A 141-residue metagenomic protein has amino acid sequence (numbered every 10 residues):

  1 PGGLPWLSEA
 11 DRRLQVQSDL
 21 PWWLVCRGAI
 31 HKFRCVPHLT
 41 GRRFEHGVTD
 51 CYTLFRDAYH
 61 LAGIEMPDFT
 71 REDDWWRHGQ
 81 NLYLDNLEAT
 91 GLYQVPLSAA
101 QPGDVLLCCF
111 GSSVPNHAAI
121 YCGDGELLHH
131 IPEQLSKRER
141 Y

Functional and structural regions predicted by a protein language model:
P1-A10: Short HxH-centered metal-ligating active-site micro-motif
G2-G3, V25-G28, C108-V114: Short, flexible beta-strand-to-coil junctions
E9-D11, E72-S136: ...with weaker cross-activation on analogous glycine-rich loops/strands in unrelated enzymes
R13-P37: Divalent-metal-activated hydrolytic enzyme cores
L39-G47, Q94: Short helix-to-loop capping/linker segments positioned immediately adjacent to catalytic or ligand/cofactor-binding
F44-A62: Active-site nucleophilic cysteine motif
M66-R71: Surface-exposed patches in mature extracellular/periplasmic domains of secreted proteins
R138-Y141: Short, Lys/Arg-rich amphipathic alpha-helical interaction segments that bind nucleic acids or acidic protein surfaces
